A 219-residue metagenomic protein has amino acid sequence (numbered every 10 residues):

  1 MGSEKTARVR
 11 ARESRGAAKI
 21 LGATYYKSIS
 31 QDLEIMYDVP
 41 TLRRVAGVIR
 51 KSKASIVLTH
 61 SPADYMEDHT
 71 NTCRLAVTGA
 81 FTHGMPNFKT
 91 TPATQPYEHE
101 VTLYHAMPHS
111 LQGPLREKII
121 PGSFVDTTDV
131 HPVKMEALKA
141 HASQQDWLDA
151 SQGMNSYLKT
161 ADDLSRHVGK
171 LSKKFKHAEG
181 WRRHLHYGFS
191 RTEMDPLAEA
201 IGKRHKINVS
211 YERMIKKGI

Functional and structural regions predicted by a protein language model:
M1-K5: ATP-dependent adenylation/pyrophosphate-handling site
A7-R15, C73: Short, surface-exposed alpha-helical segments at coil->helix boundaries
G16-I20, Q95-E98: Short, conserved catalytic or adaptor-binding loops enriched in Gly and charged residues
K19-L33: A conserved beta-strand->alpha-helix junction
Y37-I219: Metal-dependent de-N-acetylase/amidase catalytic core
